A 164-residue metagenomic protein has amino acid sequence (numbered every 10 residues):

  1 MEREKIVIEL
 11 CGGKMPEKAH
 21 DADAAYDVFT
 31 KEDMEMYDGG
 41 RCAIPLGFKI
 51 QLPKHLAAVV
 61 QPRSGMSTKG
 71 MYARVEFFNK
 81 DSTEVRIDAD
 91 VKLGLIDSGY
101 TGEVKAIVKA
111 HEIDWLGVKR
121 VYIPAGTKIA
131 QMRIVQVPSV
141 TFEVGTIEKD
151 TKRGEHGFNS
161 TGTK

Functional and structural regions predicted by a protein language model:
M1-K164: DUTPase catalytic domain/fold
